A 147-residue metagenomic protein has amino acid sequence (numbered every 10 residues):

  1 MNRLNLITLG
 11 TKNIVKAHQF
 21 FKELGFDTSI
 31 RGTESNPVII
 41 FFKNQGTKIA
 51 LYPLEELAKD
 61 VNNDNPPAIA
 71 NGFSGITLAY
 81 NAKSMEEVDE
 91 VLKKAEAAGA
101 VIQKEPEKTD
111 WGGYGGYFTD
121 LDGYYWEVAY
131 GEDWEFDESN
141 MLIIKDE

Functional and structural regions predicted by a protein language model:
M1-Q19, I30, G75-Y80, E132-E147: N-terminal beta-strand motif that seeds the catalytic metal site of vicinal oxygen chelate
R3-K12, I40-F41, D64-K94, Y114-T119: Vicinal oxygen chelate
T8-A58: Core segments of cupin and vicinal oxygen chelate
S35, A58-N65, E135-E138: A short, acidic/glycine-rich surface segment
V38-I40, D60, G113-Y114, M141: Short secondary-structure boundary/hinge segments and terminal tails
T47-I49, I76, L121, W126: Change "...and in nucleic-acid phosphodiester-cleaving endonucleases..." to "...and in nucleic-acid processing enzymes
L92-E147: Vicinal oxygen chelate
